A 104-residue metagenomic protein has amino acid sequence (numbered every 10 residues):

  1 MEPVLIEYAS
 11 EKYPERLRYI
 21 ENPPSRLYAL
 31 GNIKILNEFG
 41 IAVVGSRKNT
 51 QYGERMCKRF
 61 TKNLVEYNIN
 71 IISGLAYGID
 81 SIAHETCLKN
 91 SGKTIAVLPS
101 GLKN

Functional and structural regions predicted by a protein language model:
M1-E66: Short, positively charged patches
T61, N68-I72, A76, D80-N104: Phosphate/pyrophosphate-binding betaalpha-module
